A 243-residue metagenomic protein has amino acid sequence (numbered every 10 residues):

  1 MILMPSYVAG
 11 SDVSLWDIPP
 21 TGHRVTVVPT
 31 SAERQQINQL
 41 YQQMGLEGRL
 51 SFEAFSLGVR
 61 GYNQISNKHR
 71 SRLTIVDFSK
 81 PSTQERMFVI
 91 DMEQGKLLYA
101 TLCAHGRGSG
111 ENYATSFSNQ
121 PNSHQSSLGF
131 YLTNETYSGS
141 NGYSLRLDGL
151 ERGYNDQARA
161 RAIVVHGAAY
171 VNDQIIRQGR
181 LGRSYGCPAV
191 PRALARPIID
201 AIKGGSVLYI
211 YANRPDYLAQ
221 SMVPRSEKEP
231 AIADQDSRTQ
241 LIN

Functional and structural regions predicted by a protein language model:
M1-S6: Bacterial N-terminal signal peptides
D12-S184, A193-S206, A212-N243: Cell wall/extracellular polymer interaction/catalysis modules
